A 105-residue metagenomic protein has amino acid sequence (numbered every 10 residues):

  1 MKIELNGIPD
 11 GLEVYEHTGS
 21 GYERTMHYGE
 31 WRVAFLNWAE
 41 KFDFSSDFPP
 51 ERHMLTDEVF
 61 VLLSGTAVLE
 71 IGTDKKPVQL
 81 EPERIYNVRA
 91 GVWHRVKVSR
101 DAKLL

Functional and structural regions predicted by a protein language model:
M1-F35, F42-D43: A short, N-terminal "cap"/entry segment at the start of jelly-roll beta-barrel domains of the cupin/DSBH fold
E30-V33, T56-V59, D101-K103: Short, surface-exposed beta-edge/turn micro-motifs
F35, I71-T73, A90, V98: Residue-level recognition of conserved beta-strand positions in structured domain cores
F35-M54: Conserved short histidine dyad/triad with adjacent acidic residue
S45-F48, V88-V92: Short acidic (Asp/Glu) patches
R52-L69: Short, conserved beta-strand element in jelly-roll/cupin
T73-A90: Short acidic-glycine-tyrosine-enriched beta hairpin
E81, A90-L105: Ligand-binding loop in jelly-roll beta-barrel domains
